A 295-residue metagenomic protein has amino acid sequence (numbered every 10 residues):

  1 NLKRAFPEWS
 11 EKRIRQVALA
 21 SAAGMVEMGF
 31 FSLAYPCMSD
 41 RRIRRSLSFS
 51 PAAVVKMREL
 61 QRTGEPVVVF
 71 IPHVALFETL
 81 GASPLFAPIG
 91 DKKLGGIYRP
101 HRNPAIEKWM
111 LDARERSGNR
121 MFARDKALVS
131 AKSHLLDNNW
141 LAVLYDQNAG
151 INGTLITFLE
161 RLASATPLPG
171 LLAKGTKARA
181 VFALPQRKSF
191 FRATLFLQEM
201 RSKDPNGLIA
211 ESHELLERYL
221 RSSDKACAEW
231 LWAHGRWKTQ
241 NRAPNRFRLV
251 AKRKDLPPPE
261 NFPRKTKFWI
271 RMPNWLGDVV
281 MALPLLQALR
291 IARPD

Functional and structural regions predicted by a protein language model:
N1-I71, A75-L76, E107-D112, G118 (+1 more regions): Membrane-anchoring hydrophobic helices of lipid-metabolizing enzymes
P7, G90, D224-A228, P294-D295: Proline-centered flexible-loop/turn and helix-kink motifs
K12, M28, R187, A210-H213 (+2 more regions): Catalytic machinery of carbohydrate-active enzymes, primarily nucleotide-sugar-dependent glycosyltransferases
L19, V55, Q61-R62, F86 (+1 more regions): Non-catalytic C-terminal accessory region of glycerolipid acyltransferases and related lyso-lipid remodeling enzymes
T63-D125, I151-T157, R161, I291-A292: Catalytic core of membrane glycerolipid acyltransferases/transacylases, capturing the structured, soluble-facing
E65-I71, L94, N139-V143, A178 (+1 more regions): Generic beta-sheet signal
P72, R99-H101, D146, P185-R187 (+1 more regions): Cofactor-binding loop segments of dinucleotide-utilizing enzymes, especially the Rossmann-like FAD- and NAD(P)+-binding
L76-T79, V129-A131, V279: Short, well-ordered alpha-helical microsegments
